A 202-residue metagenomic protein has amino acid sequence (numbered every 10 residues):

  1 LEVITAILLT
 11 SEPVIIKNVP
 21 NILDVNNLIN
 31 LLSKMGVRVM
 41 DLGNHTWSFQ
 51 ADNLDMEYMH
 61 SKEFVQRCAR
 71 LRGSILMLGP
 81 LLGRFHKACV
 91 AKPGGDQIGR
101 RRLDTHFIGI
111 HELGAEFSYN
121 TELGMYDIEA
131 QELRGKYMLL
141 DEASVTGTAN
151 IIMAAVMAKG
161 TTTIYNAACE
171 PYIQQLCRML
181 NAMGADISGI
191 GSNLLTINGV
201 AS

Functional and structural regions predicted by a protein language model:
L1-S202: Structural preference for solvent-exposed beta-strand-turn elements and adjacent flexible terminal/loop segments within
